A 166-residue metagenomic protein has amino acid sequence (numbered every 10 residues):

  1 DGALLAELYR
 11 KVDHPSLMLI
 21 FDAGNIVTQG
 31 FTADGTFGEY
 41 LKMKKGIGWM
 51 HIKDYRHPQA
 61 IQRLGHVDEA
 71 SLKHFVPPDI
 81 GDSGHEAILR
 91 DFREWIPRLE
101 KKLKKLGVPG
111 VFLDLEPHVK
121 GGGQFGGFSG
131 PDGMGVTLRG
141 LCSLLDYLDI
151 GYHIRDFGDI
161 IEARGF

Functional and structural regions predicted by a protein language model:
G2-F166: Histidine-acidic metal/acid-base catalytic patches
